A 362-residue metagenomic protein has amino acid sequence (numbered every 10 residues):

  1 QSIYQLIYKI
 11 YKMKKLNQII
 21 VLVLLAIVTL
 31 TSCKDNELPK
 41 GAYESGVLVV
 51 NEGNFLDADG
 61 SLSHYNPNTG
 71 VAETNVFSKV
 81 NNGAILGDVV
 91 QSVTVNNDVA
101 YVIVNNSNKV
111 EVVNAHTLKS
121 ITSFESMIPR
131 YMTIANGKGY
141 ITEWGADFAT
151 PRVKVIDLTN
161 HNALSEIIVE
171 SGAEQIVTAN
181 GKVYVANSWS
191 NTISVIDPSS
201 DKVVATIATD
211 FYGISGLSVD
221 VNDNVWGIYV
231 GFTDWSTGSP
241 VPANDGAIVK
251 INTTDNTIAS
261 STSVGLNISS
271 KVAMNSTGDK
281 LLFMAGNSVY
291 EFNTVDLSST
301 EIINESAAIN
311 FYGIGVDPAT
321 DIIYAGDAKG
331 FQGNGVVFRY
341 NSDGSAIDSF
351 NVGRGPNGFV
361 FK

Functional and structural regions predicted by a protein language model:
Q1-V49: Bacterial Sec-dependent N-terminal signal peptides
I19, K34-K362: Predominantly soluble domains enriched in secretory-pathway, periplasmic, or organellar proteins
